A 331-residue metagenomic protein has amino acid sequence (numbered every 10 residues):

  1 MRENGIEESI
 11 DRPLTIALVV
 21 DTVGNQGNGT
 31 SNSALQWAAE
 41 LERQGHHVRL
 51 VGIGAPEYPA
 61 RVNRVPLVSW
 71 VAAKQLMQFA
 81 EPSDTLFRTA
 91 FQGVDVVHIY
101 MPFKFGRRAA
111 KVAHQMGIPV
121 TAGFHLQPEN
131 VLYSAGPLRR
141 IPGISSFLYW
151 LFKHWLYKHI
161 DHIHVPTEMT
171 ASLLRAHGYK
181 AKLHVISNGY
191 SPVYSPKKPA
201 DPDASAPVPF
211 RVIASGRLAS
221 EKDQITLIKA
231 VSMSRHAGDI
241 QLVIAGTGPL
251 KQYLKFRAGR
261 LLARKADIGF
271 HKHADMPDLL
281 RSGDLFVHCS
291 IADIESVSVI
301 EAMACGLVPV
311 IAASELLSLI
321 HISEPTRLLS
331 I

Functional and structural regions predicted by a protein language model:
G54, M169, G189: Carbohydrate-associated surface elements
F91, F270-H271, D278-G283: Short alpha-helical donor nucleotide-sugar binding micro-motif in glycosyltransferases
P102, I291: Aromatic "clamp/platform" in nucleotide-sugar-dependent glycosyltransferases that forms part of the donor/acceptor
Q115, Q127, G143-H162, H177: Membrane-proximal helix-turn-helix segments that form the acceptor-binding/catalytic region of lipid-linked
D203-M233, V243: Conserved donor-binding/catalytic core segment of Leloir-type glycosyltransferases
Q252-A274: Nucleotide-activated donor-binding/catalytic signature segment of Leloir-type glycosyltransferases, i.e., the conserved
V308-A312: Short hydrophobic beta-strand element within catalytic cores of glycosyltransferases and related nucleotide-activated
I320-I331: Single conserved hydrophobic/aromatic residue that forms the stacking wall/gate of nucleotide- or nucleobase-binding
